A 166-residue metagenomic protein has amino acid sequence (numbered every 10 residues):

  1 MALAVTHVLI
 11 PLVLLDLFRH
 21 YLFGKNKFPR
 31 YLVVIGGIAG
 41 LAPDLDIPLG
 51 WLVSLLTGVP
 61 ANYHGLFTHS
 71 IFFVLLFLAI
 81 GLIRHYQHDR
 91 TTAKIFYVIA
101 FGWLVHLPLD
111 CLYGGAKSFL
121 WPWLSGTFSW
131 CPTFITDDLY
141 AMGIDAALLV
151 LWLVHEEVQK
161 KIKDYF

Functional and structural regions predicted by a protein language model:
M1-F166: N-terminal membrane-targeting hydrophobic helices
